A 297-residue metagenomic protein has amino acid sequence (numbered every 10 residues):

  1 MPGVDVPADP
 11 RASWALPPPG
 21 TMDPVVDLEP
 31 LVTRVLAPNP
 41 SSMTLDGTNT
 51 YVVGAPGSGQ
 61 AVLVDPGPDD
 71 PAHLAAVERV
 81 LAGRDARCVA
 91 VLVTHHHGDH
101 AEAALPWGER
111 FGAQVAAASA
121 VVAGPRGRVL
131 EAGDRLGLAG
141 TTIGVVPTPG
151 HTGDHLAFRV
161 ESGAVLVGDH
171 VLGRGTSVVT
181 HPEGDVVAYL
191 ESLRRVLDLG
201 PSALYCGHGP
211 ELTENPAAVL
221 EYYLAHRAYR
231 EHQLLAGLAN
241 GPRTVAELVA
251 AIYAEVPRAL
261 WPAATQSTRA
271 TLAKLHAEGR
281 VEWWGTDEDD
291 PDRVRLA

Functional and structural regions predicted by a protein language model:
M1-G20: N-terminal presequences and immediately downstream first alpha-helices
D5, W14, A236-A297: C-terminal regulatory/interaction regions
P18-R84, A157-G168, G173: Conserved beta-strand hairpin/beta-sheet module of binuclear metal-dependent hydrolase folds, prominently
L31, V77, H208, L234 (+1 more regions): Residue-level signal for inorganic ion chemistry
D46, P68-G144: Active-site HxH/HxHxD metal-binding segment of metal-dependent hydrolases
S58-L63, P68-P71, T142-Q233: Metallo-beta-lactamase
T94-H100, H151, H208, T271: Histidine-centered divalent metal-coordination motifs
